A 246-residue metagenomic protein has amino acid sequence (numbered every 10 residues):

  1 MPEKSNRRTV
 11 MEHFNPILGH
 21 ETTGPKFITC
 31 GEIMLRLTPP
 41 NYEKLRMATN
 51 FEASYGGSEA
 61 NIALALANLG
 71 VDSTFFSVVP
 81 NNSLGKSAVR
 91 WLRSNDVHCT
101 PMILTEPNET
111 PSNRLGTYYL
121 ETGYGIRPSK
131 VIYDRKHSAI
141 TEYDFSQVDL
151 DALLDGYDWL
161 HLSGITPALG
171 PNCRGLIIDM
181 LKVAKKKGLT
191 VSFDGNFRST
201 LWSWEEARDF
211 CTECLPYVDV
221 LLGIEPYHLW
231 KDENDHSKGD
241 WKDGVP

Functional and structural regions predicted by a protein language model:
K4-K44: Positively charged, low-complexity intrinsically disordered leader regions
R46-G56: Short pre-catalytic strand/loop immediately N-terminal to key active-site residues, enriched for Gly-Thr
N61-D72, S94: Alpha-helix C-terminal capping segments
D72, F76-G164: Conserved N-terminal subdomain of the carbohydrate kinase-like
A139-T141, T166-G175, R198-R208: Active-site glycine- and acidic-residue-rich loops that bind and position anionic ligands or nucleotide-like cofactors
V183-T190: A short helix->loop->beta-strand "cap" motif at the edges of active sites that frequently abuts
L201-P246: Conserved phosphate/ATP/ADP-binding segment of small-molecule kinases
